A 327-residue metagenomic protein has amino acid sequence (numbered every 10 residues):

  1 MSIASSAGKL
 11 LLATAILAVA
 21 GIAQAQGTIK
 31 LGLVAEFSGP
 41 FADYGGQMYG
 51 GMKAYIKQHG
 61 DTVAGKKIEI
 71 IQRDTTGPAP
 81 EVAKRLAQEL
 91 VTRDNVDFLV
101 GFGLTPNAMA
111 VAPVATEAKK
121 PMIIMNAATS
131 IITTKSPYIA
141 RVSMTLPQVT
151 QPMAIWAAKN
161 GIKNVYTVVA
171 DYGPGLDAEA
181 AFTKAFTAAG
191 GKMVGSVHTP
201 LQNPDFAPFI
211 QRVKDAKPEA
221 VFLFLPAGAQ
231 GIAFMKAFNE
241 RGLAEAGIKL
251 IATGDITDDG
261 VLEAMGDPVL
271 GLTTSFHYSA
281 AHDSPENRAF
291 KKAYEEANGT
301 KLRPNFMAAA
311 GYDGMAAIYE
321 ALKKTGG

Functional and structural regions predicted by a protein language model:
M1-Q24: Gram-negative bacterial Sec-dependent N-terminal signal peptides
A23-L33, D61-E69, A157-K163: Immediate post-signal peptide segment of exported/extracytoplasmic ligand-binding proteins
G32-K53, R73-E81, G103-P106, V168-L176 (+2 more regions): Extracytoplasmic "Venus flytrap"
D43-M48, Q58, T62-T133, V142 (+2 more regions): Beta-alpha junction/loop-to-helix N-cap segments that form part of ligand/metal-binding clefts
T76, R85, T129-I131, K135-R241 (+1 more regions): Extracellular/periplasmic Venus flytrap/periplasmic-binding protein
L90-G103, I123-M125, Y166-V169, K217-A227 (+3 more regions): Periplasmic-binding protein-like
M235-Y312, K323-K324: Extracellular/periplasmic periplasmic-binding protein-like sensory domains
A317-G327: Extracellular/periplasmic bilobal clamshell ligand-binding domains
